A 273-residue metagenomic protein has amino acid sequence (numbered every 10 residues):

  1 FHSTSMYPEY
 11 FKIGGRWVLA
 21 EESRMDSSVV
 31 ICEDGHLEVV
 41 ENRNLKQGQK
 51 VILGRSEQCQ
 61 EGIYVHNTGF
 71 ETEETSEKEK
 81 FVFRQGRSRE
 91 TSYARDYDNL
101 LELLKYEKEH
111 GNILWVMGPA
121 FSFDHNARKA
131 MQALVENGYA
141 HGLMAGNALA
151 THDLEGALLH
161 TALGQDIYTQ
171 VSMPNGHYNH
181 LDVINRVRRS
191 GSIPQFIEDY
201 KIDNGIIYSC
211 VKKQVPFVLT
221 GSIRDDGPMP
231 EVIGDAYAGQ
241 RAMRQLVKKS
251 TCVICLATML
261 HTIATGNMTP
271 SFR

Functional and structural regions predicted by a protein language model:
F1-A162, D166-Y178, N185-Y200, S209-L219 (+5 more regions): Metallocofactor- and cofactor-centric catalytic cores in central/energy metabolism, strongly enriched
D225: Positions that flank functional sites
R273: Short, flexible loop segments at boundaries between secondary-structure elements
